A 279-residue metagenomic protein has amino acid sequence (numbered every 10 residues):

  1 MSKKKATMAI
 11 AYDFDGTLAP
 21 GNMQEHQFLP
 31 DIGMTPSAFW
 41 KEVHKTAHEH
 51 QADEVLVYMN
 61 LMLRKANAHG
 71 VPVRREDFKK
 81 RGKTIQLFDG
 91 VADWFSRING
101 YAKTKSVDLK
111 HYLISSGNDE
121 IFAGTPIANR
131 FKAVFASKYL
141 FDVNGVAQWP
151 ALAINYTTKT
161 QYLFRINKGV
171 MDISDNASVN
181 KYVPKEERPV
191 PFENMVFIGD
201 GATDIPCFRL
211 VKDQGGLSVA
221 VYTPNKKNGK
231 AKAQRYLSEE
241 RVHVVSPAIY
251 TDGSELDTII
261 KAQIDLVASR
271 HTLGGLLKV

Functional and structural regions predicted by a protein language model:
M1-S2, F192: Short, basic/aromatic recognition patches
S2-V143, Y236, E240-H243: Alpha-helical substrate-recognition element adjacent to the catalytic core
G82-Y112, S116-V279: C-terminal cap/substrate-recognition subdomain and adjoining C-terminal extension of metal-dependent phosphatase-like
